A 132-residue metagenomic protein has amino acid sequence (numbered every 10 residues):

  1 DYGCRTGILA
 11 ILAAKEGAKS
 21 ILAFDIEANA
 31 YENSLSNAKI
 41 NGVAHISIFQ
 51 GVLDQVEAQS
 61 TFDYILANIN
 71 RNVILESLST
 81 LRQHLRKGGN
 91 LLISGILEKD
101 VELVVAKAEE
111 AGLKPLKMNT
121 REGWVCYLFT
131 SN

Functional and structural regions predicted by a protein language model:
D1-L53: Conserved SAM/SAH cofactor-binding pocket of Class I
N29, N72, K99: Conserved Rossmann-like nucleotide-cofactor binding loop
D54-Y64: A short acidic, Gly/Pro-enriched loop at the edge of an enzyme's catalytic core that lines a small-molecule cofactor
Y64-L75: A short SAM/SAH-binding and catalytic strip from SAM-dependent methyltransferases
L75-K87: A short glycine-rich, Lys/Arg-flanked "PGG" loop and its adjoining helix->strand segment in the class I
G88-G95: Conserved beta-strand signature within the Rossmann-like core of class I S-adenosyl-L-methionine
E98-A111: Conserved class I S-adenosyl-L-methionine
K114-N132: Core SAM-dependent methyltransferase catalytic element
